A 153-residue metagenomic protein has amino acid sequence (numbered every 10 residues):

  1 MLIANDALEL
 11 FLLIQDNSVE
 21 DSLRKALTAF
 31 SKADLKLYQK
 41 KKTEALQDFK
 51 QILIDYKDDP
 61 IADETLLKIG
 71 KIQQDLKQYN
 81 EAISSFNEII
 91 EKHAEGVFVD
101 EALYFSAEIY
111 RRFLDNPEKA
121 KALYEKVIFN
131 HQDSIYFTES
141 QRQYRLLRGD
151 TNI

Functional and structural regions predicted by a protein language model:
M1-I153: Acidic, polar-rich low-complexity tracts and alpha-helical solenoid repeat scaffolds
